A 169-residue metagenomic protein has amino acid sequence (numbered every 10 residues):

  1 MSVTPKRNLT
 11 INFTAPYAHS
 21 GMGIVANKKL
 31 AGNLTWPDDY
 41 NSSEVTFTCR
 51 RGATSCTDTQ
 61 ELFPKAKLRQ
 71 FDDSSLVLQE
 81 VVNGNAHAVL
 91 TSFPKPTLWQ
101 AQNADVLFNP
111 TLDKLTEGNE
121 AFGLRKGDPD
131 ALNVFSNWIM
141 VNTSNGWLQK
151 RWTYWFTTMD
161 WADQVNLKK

Functional and structural regions predicted by a protein language model:
M1-N41, L107-K114: Acidic, polar ligand-binding/catalytic clefts
M1-T10, D58, V82-N83, H87-T116: A ligand-binding cleft/hinge motif common to bilobed small-molecule-binding domains
N12-H19, G23, R69, A104-T116 (+2 more regions): Short beta-strand->loop
G23-N33, G118-W138: A bilobed periplasmic-binding-protein/Venus flytrap-type ligand-binding module shared by bacterial periplasmic
L34-T35, L68-N83, T116-G118: Short helix-initiation/N-cap motifs at beta->coil->alpha
P37-S55: Short loop->beta-strand "edge-of-pocket" segments that line small-molecule binding or catalytic clefts across diverse
Y40, E80-V82, F122, F135: Hydrophobic residues within well-ordered alpha-helices
T54-F71, F108, I139-K169: Ligand-binding clefts/hinges and TM-proximal coupling segments of bilobed small-molecule sensing domains
